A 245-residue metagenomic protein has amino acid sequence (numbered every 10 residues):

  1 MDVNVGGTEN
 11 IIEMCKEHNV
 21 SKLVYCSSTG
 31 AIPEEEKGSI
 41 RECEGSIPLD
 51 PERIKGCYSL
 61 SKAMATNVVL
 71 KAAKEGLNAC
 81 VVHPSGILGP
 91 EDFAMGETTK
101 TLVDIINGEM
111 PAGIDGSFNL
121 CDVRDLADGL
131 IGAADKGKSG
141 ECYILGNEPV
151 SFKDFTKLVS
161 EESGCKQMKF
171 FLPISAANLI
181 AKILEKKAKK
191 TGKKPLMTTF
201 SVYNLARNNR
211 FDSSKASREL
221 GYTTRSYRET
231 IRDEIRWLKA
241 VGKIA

Functional and structural regions predicted by a protein language model:
D2, G6-G56: Conserved Rossmann-fold NAD(P)-dependent oxidoreductase catalytic core, especially the SDR/UDP-sugar
N10, M64, E97, I114-D135 (+1 more regions): Substrate-positioning beta->alpha
A31-P33, L77-T98: Flexible, glycine-rich beta-alpha linker
E36-G45, A94-D104: Short, flexible, mixed-charge acidic loops at enzyme active sites
L49-R53, K100-C121, D125: A conserved pocket-lining segment of Rossmann-fold NAD(P)-dependent short-chain dehydrogenase/reductase
R53-V81: Active-site Tyr-X1-5-Lys
G129-L196, S213, R218, R228 (+1 more regions): Mid/C-terminal beta-alpha module of Rossmann-like enzyme folds, strongest in SDR-family dehydrogenases/epimerases
